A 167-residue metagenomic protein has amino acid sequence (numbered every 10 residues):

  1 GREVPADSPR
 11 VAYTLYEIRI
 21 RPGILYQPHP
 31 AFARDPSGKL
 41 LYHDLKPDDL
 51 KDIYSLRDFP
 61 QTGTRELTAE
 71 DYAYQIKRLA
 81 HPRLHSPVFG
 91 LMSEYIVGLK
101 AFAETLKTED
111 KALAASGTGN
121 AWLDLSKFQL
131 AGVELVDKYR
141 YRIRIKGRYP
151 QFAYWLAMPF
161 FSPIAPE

Functional and structural regions predicted by a protein language model:
G1-A157, E167: The feature preferentially marks the first beta-strand/turn patch immediately downstream of a bacterial lipoprotein
S162-P163: Proline/serine/threonine/glycine-rich intrinsically disordered regulatory regions in eukaryotic signaling
